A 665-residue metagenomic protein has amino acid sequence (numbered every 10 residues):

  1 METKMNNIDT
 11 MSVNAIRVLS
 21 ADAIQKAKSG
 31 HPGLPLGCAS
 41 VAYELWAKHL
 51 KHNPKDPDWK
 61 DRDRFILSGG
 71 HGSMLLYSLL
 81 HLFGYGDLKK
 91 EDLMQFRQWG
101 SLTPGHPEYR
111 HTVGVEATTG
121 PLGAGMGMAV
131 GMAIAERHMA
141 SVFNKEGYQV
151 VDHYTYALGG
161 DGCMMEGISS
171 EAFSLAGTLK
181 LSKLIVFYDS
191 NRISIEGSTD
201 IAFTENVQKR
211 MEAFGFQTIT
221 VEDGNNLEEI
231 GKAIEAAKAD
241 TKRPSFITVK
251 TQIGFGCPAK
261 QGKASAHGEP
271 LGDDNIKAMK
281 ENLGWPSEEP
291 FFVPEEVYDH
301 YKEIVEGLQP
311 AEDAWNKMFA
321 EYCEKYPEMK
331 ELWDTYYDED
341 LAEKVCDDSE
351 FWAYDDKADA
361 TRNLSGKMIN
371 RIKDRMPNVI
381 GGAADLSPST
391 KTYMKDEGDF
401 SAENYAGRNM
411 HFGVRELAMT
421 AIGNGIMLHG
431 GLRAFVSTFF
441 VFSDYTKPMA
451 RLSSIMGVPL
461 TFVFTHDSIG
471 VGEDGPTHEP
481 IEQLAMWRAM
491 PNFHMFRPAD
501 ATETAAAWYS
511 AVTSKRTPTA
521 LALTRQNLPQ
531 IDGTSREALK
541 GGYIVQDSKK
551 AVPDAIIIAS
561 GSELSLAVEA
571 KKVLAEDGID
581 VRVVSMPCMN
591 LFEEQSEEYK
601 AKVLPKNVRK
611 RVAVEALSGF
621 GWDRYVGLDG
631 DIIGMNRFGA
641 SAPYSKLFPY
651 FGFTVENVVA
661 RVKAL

Functional and structural regions predicted by a protein language model:
M1-A39, L158-G159, C163-G167, I185 (+7 more regions): Conserved acidic/glycine
K26, D58, Y154-T155, G215-T218 (+4 more regions): Short, surface-exposed connector motifs at secondary-structure boundaries
A27, D63-R64, V115-T118, Y148-E166 (+5 more regions): A short, small-residue-rich loop immediately preceding and capping a beta-strand
G37-T178, Y393-M394, I426: Cofactor-binding active-site loop characterized by glycine-rich and histidine/acidic residues
L67, A157, E166, V186-Y188 (+10 more regions): General beta-strand structural signal in soluble alpha/beta enzymes
G86-G114, E196, F214, V379-G407 (+1 more regions): Anionic-ligand anchoring segments at beta-strand to alpha-helix junctions in alpha/beta enzyme folds, i.e., glycine
Q98-R110, I134, H138-V142, G147-D152 (+4 more regions): Thiamine diphosphate
